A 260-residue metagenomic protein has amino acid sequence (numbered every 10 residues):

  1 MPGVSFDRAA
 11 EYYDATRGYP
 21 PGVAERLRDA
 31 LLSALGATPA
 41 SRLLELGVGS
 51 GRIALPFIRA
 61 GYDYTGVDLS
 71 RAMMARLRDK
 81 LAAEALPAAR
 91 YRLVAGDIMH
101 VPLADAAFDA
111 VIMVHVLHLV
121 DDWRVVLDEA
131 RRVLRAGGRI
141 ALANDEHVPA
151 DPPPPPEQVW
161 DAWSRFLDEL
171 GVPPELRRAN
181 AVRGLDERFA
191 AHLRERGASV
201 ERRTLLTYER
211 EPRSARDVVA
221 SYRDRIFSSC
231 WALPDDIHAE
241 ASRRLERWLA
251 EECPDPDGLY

Functional and structural regions predicted by a protein language model:
M1-P39, R52-P56, M73-R76, K80-A85 (+1 more regions): Conserved class I S-adenosyl-L-methionine
L44-L46, S50-H100: Class I SAM-dependent methyltransferase SAM/SAH-binding core
S50, R183-E187, S199-Y260: Conserved Class I S-adenosyl-L-methionine
M99-A110: A short acidic, Gly/Pro-enriched loop at the edge of an enzyme's catalytic core that lines a small-molecule cofactor
D109-D122: A short SAM/SAH-binding and catalytic strip from SAM-dependent methyltransferases
R124-R139: A short glycine-rich, Lys/Arg-flanked "PGG" loop and its adjoining helix->strand segment in the class I
R139-P212: Conserved catalytic/acceptor-binding region of the Class I
